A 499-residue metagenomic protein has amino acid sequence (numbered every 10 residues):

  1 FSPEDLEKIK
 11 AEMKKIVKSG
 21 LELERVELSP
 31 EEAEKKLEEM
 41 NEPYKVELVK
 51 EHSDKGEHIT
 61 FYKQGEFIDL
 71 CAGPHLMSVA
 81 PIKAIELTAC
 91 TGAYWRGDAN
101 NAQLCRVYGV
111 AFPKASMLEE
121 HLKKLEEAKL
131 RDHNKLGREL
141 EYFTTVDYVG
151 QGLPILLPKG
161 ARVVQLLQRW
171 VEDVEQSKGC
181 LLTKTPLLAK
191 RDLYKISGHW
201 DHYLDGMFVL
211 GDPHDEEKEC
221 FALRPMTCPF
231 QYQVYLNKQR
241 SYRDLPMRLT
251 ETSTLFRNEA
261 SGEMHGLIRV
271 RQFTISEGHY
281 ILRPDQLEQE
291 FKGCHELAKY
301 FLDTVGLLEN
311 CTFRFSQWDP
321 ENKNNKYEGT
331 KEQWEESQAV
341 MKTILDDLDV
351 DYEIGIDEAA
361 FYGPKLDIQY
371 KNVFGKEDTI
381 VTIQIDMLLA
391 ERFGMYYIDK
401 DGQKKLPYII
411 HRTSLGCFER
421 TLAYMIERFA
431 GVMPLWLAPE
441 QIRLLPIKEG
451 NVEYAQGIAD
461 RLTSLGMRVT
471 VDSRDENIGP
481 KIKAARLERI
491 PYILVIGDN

Functional and structural regions predicted by a protein language model:
F1-N499: NTP/phosphate- and nucleic-acid-binding module
